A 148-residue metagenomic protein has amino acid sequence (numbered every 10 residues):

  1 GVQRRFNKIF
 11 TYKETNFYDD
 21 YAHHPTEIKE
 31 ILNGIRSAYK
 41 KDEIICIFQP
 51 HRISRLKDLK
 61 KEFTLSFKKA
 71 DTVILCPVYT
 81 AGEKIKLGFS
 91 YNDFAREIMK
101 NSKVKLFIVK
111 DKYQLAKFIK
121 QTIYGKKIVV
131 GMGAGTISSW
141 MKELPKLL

Functional and structural regions predicted by a protein language model:
G1-T72: Nucleotide phosphate-binding/pyrophosphate-handling subdomain across enzymes that bind or process nucleotide phosphates
F6, F17, L106-F107, V129: Generic structural signal for residues in well-ordered beta-strands
E30, D58-K60, K86-L87, K120 (+1 more regions): Short amphipathic alpha-helical segments
N33-S37, K61-L65, F89-Y91, G125 (+1 more regions): Short, solvent-exposed amphipathic alpha-helical segments in soluble enzyme and RNA/protein-processing domains
P50-I53, V78-A81, A134-I137: Short glycine-rich anion-binding loops that position phosphate/pyrophosphate groups of nucleotides and phosphorylated
T64-G125: C-terminal helical cap/extension that packs against the catalytic core of soluble nucleotide-cofactor enzymes
Q114-P145: A glycine-rich beta-strand to alpha-helix segment that forms a phosphate/ribose-binding loop at ligand/cofactor sites
